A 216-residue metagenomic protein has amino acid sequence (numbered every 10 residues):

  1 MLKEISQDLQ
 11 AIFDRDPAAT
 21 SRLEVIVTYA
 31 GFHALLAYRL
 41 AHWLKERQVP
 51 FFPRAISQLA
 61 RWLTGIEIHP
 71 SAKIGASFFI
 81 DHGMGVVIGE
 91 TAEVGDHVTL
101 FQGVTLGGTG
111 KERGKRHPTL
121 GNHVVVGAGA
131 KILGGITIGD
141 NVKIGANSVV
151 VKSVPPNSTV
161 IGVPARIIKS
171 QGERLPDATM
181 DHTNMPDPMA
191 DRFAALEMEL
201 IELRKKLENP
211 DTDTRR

Functional and structural regions predicted by a protein language model:
M1-R61, L175-R216: Terminal amphipathic alpha-helical/low-complexity segments used for targeting or macromolecular assembly
R61-I168: Structural signal for interior beta-strand "rungs" in well-ordered beta-sheet cores of soluble enzyme domains
